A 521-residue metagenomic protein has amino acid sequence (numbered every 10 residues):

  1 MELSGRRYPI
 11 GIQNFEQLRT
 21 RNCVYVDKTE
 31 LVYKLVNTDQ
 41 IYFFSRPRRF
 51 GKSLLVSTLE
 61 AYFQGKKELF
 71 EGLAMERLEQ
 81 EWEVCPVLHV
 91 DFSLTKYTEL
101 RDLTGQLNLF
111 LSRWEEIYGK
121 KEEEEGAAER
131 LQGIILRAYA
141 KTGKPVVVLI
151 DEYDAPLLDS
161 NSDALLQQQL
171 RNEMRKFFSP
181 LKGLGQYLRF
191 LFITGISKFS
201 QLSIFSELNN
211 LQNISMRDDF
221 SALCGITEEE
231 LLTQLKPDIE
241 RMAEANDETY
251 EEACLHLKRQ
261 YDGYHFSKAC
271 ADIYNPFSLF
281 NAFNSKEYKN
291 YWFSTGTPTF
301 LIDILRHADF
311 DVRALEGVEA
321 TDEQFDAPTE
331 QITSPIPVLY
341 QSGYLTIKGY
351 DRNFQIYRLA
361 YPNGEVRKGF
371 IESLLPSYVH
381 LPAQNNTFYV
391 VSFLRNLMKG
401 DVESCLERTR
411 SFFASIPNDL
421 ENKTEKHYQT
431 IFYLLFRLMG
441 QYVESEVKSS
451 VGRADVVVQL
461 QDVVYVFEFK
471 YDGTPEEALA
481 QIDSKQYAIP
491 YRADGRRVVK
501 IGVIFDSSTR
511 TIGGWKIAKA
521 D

Functional and structural regions predicted by a protein language model:
M1-T424, M439: Phosphate-binding site recognition
V147, V463-Y465, V499: Structural motif
Q167-N172, Y471-A488: Mg2+/Mn2+-dependent nuclease catalytic core
F177-L184, P337-L345, Y433-R437, Q481-I501: Metal-dependent nuclease catalytic cores in nucleic-acid-processing enzymes, especially RNase H-like/related
F432, A454-Y471, K485: Conserved catalytic cores of phosphodiester-cleaving nucleases, focusing on short active-site segments
L435-S449: A short acidic/basic microdomain associated with nuclease active sites
S450-A454, R496: Short beta-strand or tight-loop elements that sit immediately N-terminal to catalytic metal-binding acidic residues
P490, D494-D521: Domain-level recognition of nuclease-like catalytic cores that cleave nucleotide substrates
